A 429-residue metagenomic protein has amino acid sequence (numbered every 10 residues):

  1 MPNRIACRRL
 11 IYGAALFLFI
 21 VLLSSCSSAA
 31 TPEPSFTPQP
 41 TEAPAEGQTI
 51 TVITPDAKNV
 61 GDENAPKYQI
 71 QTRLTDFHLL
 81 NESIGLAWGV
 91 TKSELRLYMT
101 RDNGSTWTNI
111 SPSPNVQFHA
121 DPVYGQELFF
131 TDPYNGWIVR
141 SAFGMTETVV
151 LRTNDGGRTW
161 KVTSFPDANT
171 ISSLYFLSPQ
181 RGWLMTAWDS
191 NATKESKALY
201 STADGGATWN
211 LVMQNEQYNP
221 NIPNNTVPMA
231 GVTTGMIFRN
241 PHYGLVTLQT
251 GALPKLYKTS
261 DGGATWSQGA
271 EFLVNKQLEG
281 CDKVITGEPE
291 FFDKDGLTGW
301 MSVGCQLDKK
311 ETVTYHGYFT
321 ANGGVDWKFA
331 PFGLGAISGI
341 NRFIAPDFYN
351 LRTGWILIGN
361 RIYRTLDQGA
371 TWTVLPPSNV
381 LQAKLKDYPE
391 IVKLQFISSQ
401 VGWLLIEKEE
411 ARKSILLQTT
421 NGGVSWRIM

Functional and structural regions predicted by a protein language model:
P2-I5, R9-M429: Extracellular glycan-interacting surfaces
